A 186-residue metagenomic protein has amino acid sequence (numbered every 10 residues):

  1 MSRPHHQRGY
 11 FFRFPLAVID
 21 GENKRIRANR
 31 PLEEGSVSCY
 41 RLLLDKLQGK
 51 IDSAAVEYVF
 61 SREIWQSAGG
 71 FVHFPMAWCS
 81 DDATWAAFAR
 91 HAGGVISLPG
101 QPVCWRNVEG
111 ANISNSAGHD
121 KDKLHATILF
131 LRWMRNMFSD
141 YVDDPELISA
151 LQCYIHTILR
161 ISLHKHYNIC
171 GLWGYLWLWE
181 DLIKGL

Functional and structural regions predicted by a protein language model:
M1, A83-A87, A126-L129: Alpha-helical elements of Rossmann-like donor-binding domains used by nucleotide-donor carbohydrate transfer enzymes
M1-G9: Conserved donor-nucleotide/metal-binding helix-loop-beta segment in metal-dependent transferases, i.e., the alpha-helix
F12-P15, D20-G21, R25-A28, L32-G118: Conserved nucleotide-sugar donor-binding catalytic segment
V37-S38, A77, Q101-E109, N115-D144 (+1 more regions): Catalytic core of nucleotide-sugar-dependent glycosyltransferases
K121-L124, Q152, H156: Start-of-helix signal in alpha-solenoid helical-repeat scaffolds, especially tetratricopeptide repeats
D144-C153: Short, charged, amphipathic alpha-helical segments
H156-L186: Membrane-proximal basic amphipathic "stem/tether" segments
